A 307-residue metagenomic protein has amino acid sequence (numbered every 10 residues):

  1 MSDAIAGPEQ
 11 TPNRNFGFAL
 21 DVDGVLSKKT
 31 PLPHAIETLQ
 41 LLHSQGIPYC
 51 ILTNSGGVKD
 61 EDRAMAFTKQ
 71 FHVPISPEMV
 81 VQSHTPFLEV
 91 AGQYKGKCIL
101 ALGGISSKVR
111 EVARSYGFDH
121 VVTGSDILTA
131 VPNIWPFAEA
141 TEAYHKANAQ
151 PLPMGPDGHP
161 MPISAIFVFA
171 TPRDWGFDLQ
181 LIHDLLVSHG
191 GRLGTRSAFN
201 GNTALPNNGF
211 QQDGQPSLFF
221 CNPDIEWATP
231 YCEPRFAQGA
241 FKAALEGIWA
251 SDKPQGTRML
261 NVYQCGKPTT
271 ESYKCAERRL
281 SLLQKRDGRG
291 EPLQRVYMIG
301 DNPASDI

Functional and structural regions predicted by a protein language model:
M1-I307: HAD-like aspartate-dependent phosphatase fold
